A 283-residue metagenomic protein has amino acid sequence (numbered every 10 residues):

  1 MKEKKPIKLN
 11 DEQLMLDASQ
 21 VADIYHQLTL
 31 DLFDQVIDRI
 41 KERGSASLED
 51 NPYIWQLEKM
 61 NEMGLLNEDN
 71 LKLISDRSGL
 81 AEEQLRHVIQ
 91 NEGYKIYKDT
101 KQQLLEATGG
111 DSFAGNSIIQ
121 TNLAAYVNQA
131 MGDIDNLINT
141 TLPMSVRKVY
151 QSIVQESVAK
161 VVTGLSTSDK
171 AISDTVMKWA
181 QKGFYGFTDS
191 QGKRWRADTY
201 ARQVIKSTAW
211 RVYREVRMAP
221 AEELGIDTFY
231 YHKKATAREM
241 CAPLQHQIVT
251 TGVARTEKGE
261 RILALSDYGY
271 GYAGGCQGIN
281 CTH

Functional and structural regions predicted by a protein language model:
M1-A180: N-terminal leader/targeting and assembly helices and adjacent pre-domain segments
Y25, Y53, Y94-Y97, Y126 (+6 more regions): Sequence-level detector for tyrosine residue identity
I96, S112-F113, I118, G186 (+3 more regions): Polar low-complexity intrinsically disordered regions enriched in Ser/Thr and small residues
Y97, K101, G278-H283: Histidine-centered divalent-metal-coordination microenvironment in nucleic-acid enzymes
N122, V161-T228: Flexible, gly/proline-biased loop segments at the beginnings of proteins or at boundaries between secondary-structure
W195-T282: Acidic, glycine-rich two-metal-ion catalytic cores of nucleic acid-processing enzymes
